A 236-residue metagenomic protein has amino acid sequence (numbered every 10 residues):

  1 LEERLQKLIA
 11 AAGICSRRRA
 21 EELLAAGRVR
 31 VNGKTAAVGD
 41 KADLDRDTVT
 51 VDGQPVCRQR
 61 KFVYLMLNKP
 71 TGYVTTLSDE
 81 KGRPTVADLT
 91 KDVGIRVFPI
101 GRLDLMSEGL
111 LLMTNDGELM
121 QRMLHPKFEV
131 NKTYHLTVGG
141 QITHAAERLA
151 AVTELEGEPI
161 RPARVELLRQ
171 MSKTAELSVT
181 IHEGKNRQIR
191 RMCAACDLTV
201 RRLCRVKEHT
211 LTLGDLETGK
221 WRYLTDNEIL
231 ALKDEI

Functional and structural regions predicted by a protein language model:
L1-I236: Basic, flexible Lys/Arg- and Gly-enriched helix-loop patches that mediate nucleic-acid binding at interfaces with rRNA
